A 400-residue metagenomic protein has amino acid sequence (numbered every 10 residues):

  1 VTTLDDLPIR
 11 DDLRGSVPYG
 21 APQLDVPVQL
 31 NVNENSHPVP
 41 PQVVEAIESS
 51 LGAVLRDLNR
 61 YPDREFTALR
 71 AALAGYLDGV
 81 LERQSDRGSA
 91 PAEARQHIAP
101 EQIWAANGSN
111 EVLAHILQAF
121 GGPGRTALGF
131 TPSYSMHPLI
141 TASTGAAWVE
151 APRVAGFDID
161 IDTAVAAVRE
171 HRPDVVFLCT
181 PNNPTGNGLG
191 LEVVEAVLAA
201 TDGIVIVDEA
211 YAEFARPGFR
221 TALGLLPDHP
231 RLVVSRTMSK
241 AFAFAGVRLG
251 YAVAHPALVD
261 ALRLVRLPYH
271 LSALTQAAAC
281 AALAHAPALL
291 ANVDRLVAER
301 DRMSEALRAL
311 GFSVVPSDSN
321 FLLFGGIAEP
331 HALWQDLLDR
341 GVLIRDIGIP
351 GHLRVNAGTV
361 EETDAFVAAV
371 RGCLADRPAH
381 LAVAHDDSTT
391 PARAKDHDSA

Functional and structural regions predicted by a protein language model:
T2-G108, H115: N-terminal small-domain helix-loop-helix segment of the aminotransferase-like
R87, A92-R95, D158-H171, P184-A241: Active-site pre-lysine segment of PLP-dependent enzymes
Q118-L178: PLP-dependent aminotransferase-like
W148-P152, V175-P181, V205-E209, V315-S317 (+1 more regions): Short beta-strands and strand-loop turn motifs
E192, Q335-R340, R345-A400: PLP-dependent enzyme catalytic core of the Aspartate aminotransferase-like
R231-R308, F312-V315: PLP-dependent aminotransferase class I/II
L296-V297, D301, E305-R340, A357 (+1 more regions): Conserved PLP-binding catalytic core of the aspartate aminotransferase-like
